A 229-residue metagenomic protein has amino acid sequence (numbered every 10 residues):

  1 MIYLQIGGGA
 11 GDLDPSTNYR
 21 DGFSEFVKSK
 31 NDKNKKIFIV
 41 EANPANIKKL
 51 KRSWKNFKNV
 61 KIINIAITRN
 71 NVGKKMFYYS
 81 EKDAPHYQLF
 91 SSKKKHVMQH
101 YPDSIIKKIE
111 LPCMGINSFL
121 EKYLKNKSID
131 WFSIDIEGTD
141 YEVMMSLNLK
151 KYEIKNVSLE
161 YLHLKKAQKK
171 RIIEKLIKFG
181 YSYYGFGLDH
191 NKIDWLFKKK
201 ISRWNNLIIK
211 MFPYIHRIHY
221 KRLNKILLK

Functional and structural regions predicted by a protein language model:
M1-K229: Phosphate/nucleotide-binding beta-alpha loop and adjacent structural elements of enzyme active sites
